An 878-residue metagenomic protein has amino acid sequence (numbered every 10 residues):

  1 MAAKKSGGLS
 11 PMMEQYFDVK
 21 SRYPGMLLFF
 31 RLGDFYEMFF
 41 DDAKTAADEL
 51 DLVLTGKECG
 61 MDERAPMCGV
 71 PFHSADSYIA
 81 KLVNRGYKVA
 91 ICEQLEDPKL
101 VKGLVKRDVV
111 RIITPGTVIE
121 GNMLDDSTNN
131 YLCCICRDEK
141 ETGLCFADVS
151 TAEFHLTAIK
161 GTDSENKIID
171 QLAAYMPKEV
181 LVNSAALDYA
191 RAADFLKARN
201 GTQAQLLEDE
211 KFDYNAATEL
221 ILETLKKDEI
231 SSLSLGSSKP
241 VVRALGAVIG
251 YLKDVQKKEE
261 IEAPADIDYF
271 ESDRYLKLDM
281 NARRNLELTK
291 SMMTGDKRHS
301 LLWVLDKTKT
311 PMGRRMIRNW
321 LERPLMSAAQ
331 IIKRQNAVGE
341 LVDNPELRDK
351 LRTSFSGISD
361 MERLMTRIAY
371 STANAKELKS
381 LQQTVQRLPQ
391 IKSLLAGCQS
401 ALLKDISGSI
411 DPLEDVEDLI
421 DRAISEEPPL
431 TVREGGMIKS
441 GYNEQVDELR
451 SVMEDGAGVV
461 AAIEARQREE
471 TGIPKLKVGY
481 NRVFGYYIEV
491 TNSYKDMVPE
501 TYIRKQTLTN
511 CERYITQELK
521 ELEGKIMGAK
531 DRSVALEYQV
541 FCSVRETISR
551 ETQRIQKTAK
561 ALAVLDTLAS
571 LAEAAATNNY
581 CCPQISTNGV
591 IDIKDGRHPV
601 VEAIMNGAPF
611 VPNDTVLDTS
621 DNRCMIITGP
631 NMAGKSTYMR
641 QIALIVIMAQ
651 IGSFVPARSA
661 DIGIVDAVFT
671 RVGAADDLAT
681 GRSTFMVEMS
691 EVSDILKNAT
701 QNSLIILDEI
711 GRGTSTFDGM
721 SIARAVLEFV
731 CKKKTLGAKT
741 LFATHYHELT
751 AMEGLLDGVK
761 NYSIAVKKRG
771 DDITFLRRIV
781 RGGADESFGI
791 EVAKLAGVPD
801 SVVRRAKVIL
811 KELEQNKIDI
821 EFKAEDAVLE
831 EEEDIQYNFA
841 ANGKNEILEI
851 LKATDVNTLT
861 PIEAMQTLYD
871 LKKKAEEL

Functional and structural regions predicted by a protein language model:
A2-E340, T353-S356, D360-A369, A373-A465: Charged catalytic and DNA/RNA-contacting regions of genome-maintenance and nucleic-acid-processing enzymes
K4-S6, E14-D18, R545, I555 (+3 more regions): Conserved phosphate-binding elements of NTP-dependent enzyme cores
F40-A43, S238, K309, I317-W320 (+5 more regions): ATPase nucleotide-binding head domains, primarily ABC-like/P-loop NTPase cores
P115-L124, E259, Q399-L402, A461-I473 (+4 more regions): Active-site phosphate-binding and catalytic loops of NTP-dependent enzymes
L172, P177-D194, L206, E518-E551 (+2 more regions): Conserved catalytic alpha/beta cores of large enzymes that bind or transform nucleotide phosphates and polynucleotides
F212-L220, L276-A282, L288, M292 (+5 more regions): Amphipathic heptad-repeat alpha-helical coiled-coil/stalk segments that mediate oligomerization, filament/stalk
I331-R334, S354, I358, G456 (+5 more regions): Intracellular alpha-helical coupling/juxtamembrane segments of multi-pass membrane proteins
N481, F839, K852-L878: Terminal-proximal interaction/regulatory segments of ATP-powered molecular machines
